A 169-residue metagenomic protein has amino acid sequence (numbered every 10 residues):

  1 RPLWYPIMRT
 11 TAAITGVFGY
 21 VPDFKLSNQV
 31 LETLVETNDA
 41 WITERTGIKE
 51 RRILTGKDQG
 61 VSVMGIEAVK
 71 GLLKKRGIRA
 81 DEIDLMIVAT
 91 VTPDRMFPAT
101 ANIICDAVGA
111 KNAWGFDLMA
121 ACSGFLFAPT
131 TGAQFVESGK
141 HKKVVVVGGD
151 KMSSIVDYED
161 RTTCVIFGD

Functional and structural regions predicted by a protein language model:
P2-D84, V108: Conserved "HGTGT" condensation-loop signature of ketosynthase/thiolase-family condensing enzymes that catalyze
P6-R9, T33, K74-A80, D94-D169: Acyl-thioester C-C bond-transforming condensing/cleaving domain
A13, I87, D117: Conserved beta-strand segments that form the floor/walls of ligand-binding pockets within enzyme and binding domains
V17-G19, V91, G149: Cofactor-binding loop segments of dinucleotide-utilizing enzymes, especially the Rossmann-like FAD- and NAD(P)+-binding
T55, V91-T92: N-terminal transmembrane alpha-helices
D84-V91: Short glycine-rich or small-residue beta-strand-to-loop segments that form or flank ligand, phosphate, metal/Fe-S
